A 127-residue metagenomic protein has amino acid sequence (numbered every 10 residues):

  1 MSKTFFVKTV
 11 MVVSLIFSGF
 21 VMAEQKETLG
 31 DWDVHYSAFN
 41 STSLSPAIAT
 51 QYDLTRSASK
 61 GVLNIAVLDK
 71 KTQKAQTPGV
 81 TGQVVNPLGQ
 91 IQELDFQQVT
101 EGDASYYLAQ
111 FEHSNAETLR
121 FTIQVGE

Functional and structural regions predicted by a protein language model:
M1-K8: Positively charged n-region of N-terminal signal peptides that target proteins for export
K8-S18: Bacterial N-terminal signal peptides
S18-E24: N-terminal signal peptide c-region/cleavage motif recognized by signal peptidases
E24-V62: Beta-strand-rich domain onsets/edges
K60, A116-T118: Extracellular Ig-like/FN3 beta-sandwich strand-entry sites
V62-A104: Mid-chain, structured segments of secreted extracytoplasmic proteins
S105-A109: Short strand-edge motifs at loop-to-beta-strand transitions and within beta-strands of extracellular beta-rich domains
F111-E112, F121-E127: Short, exposed beta-strand-loop hairpins at the edges of beta-sheets in extracellular/periplasmic proteins
